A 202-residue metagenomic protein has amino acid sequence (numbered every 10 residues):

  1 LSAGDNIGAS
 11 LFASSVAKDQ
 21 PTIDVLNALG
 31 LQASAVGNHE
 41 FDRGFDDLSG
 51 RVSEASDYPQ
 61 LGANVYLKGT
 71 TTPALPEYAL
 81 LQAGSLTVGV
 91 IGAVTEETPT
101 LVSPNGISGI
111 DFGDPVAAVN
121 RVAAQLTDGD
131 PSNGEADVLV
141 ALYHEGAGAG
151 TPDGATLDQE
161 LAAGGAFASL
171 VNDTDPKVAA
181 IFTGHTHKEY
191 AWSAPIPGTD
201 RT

Functional and structural regions predicted by a protein language model:
L1-T202: Acidic, metal/ion-coordinating pockets
